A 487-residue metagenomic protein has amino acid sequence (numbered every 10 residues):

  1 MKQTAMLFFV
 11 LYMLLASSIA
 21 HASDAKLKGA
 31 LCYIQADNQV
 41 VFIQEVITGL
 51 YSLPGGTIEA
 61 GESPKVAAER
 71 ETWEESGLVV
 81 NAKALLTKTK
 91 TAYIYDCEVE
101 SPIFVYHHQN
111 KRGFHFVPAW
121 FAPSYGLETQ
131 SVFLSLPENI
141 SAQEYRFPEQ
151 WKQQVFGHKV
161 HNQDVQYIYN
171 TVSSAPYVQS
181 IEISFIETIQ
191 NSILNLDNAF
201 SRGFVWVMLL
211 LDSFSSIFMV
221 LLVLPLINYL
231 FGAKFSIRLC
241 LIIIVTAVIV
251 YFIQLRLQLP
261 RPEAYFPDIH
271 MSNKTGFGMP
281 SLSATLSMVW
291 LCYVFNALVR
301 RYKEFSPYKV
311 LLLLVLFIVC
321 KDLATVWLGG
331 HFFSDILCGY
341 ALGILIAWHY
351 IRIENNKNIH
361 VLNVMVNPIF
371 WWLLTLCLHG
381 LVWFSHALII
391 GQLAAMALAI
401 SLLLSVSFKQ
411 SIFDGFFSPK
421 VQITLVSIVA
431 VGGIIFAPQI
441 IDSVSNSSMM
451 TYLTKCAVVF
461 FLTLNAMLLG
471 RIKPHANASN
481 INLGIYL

Functional and structural regions predicted by a protein language model:
L15-S17: N-terminal signal peptide c-region/cleavage motif recognized by signal peptidases
A20-V40: Conserved N-terminal beta-strand and adjoining loop/helix that marks the start of the Nudix/MutT-like hydrolase domain
A36-R70: Conserved Nudix-box catalytic region and its N-terminal flanking loop in Nudix hydrolases and closely related
I58-Y177: Unchanged
V155-M279, A284-R300, L373-S405, K409 (+1 more regions): Hydrophobic alpha-helical bundle signature of multipass membrane enzymes
C240-L257, P307-T325: Small-polar-interrupted transmembrane alpha-helices in polytopic inner-membrane proteins
L257-I269, I318-H349, I441-S443: Interfacial helix-loop-helix junctions of multi-pass membrane proteins
C292-V299, G343-I351, N355: Hydrophobic transmembrane alpha-helices
